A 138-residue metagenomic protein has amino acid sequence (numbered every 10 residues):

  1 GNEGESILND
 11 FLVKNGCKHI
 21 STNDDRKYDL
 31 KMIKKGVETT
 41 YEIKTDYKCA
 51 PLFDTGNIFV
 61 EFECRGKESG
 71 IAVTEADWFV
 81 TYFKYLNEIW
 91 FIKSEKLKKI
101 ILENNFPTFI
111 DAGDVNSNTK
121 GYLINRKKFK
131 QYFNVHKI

Functional and structural regions predicted by a protein language model:
G1-T22, Y47: Acidic-basic catalytic patches of nuclease active cores, encompassing PD-(D/E)XK and other metal-cofactor nuclease
K14, I33-K35, G66, K84-I138: Non-catalytic C-terminal interaction segments of nucleic acid-processing enzymes
N15, I20, K44-W90, S94: Catalytic cores of nucleic-acid endonucleases
N23-K31: Beta-rich nucleic-acid/ligand-interaction surfaces
R26, V37, E75: Residues that flank catalytic or metal-binding motifs in active/ligand-binding sites
L30-C49: Conserved catalytic cores of phosphodiester-cleaving nucleases, focusing on short active-site segments
